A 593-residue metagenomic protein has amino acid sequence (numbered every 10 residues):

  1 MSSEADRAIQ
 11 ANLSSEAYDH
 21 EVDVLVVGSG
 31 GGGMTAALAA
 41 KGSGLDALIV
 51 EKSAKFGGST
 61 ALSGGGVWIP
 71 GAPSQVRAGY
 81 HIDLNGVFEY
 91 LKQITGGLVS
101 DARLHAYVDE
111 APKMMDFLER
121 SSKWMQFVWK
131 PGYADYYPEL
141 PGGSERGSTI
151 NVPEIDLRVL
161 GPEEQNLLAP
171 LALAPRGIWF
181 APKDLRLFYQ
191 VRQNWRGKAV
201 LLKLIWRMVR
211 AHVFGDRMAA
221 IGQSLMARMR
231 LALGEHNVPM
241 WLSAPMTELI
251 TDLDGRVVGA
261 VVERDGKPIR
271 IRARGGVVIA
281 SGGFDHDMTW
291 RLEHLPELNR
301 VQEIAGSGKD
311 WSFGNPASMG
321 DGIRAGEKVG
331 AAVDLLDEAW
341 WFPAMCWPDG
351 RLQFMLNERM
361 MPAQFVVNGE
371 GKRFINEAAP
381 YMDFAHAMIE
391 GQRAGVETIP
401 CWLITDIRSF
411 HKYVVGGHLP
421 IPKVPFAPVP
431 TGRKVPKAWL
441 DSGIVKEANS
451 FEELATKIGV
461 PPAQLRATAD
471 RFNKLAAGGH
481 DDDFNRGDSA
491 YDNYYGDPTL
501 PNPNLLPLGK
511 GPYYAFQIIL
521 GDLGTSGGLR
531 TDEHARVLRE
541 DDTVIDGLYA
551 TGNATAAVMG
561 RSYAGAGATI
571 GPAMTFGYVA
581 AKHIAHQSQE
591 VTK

Functional and structural regions predicted by a protein language model:
M1-V24, G42, A227, M559-S562 (+1 more regions): Extreme N-terminal leader/targeting segments of oxidoreductases
S2-D6, A11, K52-P239, R291-L295 (+6 more regions): Conserved N-terminal/central alpha/beta ligand/cofactor-binding core
V24-I49: N-terminal Rossmann-like FAD-binding beta1-loop-alpha1 element of flavoenzymes
R146, P153-A199, I323-A325, V329-V460 (+1 more regions): An anion/pyrophosphate-binding glycine-rich loop and adjacent beta-alpha core in soluble alpha-beta enzymes
W206-G275, I323: Helical element adjacent to the flavin cofactor pocket in flavoenzyme catalytic cores
D216-Q223, E235, R264-W347, I570 (+1 more regions): Glycine-rich loop(s) and the adjacent beta-strand/alpha-helix scaffold that form part
E248, R256, Q464-V558, S562: A glycine-rich dinucleotide-binding beta-alpha-beta segment and adjacent secondary-structure elements that constitute
A325-A332, R466, P572-V591: Internal hydrophobic alpha-helix adjacent to the cofactor/substrate pocket in enzyme cavities
